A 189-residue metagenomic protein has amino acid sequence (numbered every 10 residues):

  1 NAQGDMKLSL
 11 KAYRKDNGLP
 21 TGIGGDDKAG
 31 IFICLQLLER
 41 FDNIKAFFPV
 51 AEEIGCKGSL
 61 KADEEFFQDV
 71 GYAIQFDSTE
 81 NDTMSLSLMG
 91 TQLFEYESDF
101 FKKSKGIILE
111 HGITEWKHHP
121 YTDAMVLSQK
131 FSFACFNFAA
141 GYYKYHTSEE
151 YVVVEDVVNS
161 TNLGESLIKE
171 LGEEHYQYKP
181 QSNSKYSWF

Functional and structural regions predicted by a protein language model:
N1-Y13: Acidic/His- and Gly-rich active-site-bordering loop/insert found across diverse amide/peptide-bond hydrolases
Y13-T21: A gly/proline- and charged-residue-enriched helix-loop-helix capping module
T21-Y96, W116-K117: Acidic/histidine-rich catalytic neighborhood of metal-dependent amide-processing enzymes
D26-I33, F100, D123, D156 (+1 more regions): Catalytic-loop motifs flanking and including active-site residues across diverse enzymes
E39-N43, E52, G106-I113, Q129-S132 (+2 more regions): Generic secondary-structure signature for well-ordered alpha-helical cores
S87-F131, Q181: An extended, acidic, His-containing surface patch that forms the Zn2+-binding/catalytic region of metallohydrolases
E115-S160: Zn-dependent metallopeptidase/amidohydrolase metal-coordination segment
K144-F189: His/Asp/Glu-rich mid-to-C-terminal helical/loop segments that flank catalytic regions of hydrolases
